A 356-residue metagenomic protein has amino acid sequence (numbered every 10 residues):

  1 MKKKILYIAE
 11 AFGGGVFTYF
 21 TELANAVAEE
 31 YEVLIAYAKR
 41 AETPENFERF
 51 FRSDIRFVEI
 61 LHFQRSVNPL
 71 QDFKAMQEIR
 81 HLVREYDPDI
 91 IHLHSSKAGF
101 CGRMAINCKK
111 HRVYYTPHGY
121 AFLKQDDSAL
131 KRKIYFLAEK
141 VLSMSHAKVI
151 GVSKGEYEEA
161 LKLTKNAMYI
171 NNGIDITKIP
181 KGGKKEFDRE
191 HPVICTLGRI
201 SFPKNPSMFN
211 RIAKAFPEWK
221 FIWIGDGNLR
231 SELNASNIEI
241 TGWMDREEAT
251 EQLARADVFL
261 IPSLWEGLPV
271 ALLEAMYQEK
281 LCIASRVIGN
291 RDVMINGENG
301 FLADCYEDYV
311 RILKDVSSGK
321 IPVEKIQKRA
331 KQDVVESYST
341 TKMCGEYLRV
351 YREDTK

Functional and structural regions predicted by a protein language model:
L6-I8, D188-K204, N210-K214: Conserved donor-binding/catalytic core segment of Leloir-type glycosyltransferases
Y7-Q71, E156-L161, Y169, G227-L229: N-terminal strand-loop element at the rim of the active site of nucleotide-sugar-dependent glycosyltransferases
V58-E59, F136, K140-K181: Donor nucleotide-sugar binding/catalytic pocket of nucleotide-sugar-dependent glycosyltransferases
L70, L161, N171-H191, S231-E232: Acidic anion/phosphate-binding donor-loop and adjacent secondary structure in glycosyltransferase catalytic cores
L264: Aromatic "clamp/platform" in nucleotide-sugar-dependent glycosyltransferases that forms part of the donor/acceptor
L281-A284: Short hydrophobic beta-strand element within catalytic cores of glycosyltransferases and related nucleotide-activated
N296-E307, D315-I321: Conserved acidic donor-binding segment of nucleotide-sugar-dependent glycosyltransferases
P322-S337, E346: A short, well-ordered alpha-helix in the C-terminal region of glycosyltransferases
